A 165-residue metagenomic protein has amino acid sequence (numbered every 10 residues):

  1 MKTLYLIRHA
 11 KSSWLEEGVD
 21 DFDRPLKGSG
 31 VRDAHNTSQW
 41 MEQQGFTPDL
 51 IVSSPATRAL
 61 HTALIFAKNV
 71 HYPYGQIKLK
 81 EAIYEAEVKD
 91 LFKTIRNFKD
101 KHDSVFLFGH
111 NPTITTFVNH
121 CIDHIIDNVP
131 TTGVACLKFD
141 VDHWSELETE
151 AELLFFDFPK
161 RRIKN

Functional and structural regions predicted by a protein language model:
K2-T3, I7-I83, I126-T132: Active-site-proximal alpha-helix that buttresses catalytic centers in soluble enzyme cores
K11, A56, P112, V141 (+1 more regions): Short, glycine/serine-rich, charged loops/turns that create anion-binding and catalytic segments at active sites
I65-N69, T94, H120: Alpha-helical structural signal in soluble globular domains
I83-K99: Short phosphate-binding loop-to-helix
R96-F106, E150-P159: A polyampholytic, Gly/Pro-enriched intrinsically disordered region
F98-F106, N111-G133: Non-DNA-binding regulatory cores of transcription-related proteins, predominantly C-terminal effector-binding
H124-F158: Domain-level recognition of soluble alpha/beta enzyme cores, biased toward histidine phosphatases/phosphomutases
